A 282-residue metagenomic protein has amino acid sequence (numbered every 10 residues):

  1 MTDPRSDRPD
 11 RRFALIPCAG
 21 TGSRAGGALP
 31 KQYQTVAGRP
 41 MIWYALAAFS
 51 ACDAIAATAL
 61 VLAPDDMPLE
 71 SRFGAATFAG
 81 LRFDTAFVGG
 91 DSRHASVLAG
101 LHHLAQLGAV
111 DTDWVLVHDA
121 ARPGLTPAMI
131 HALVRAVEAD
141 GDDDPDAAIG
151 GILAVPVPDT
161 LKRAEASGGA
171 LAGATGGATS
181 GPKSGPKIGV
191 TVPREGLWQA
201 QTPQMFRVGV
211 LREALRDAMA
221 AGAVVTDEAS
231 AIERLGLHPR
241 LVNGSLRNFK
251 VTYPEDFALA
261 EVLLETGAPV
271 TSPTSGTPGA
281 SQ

Functional and structural regions predicted by a protein language model:
M1-L15, D227-A229, L246-R247, D256-Q282: SAM-dependent methyltransferases
D3-P4, R8-M67: N-terminal glycine-rich phosphate-binding loop and ensuing alpha1 helix
I16, I42, G100, H118-D119 (+3 more regions): Residue-level signal for inorganic ion chemistry
M67-G74: Acidic helix N-cap motif at the loop->helix transition within catalytic regions of sugar-transfer enzymes
A76-T112: Short phosphate-binding loop-to-helix
V115: Short aromatic/hydrophobic "clamp" motif used to bind/position activated sugar donors
L125-V242, A280-Q282: Conserved core of the sugar-phosphate nucleotidyltransferase
P239-N243, F249-T252: Conserved active-site beta-strand element of glycosyltransferases/polysaccharide synthases
